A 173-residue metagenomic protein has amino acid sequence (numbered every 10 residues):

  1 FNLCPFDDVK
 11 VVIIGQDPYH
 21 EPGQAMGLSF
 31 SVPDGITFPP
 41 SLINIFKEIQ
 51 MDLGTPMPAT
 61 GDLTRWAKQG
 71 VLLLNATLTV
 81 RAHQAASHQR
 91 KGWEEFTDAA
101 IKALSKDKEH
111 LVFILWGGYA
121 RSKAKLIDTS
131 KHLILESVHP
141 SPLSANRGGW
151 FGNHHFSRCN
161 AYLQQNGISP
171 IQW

Functional and structural regions predicted by a protein language model:
F1-L115, Y119-S122, I127-D128, L133-E136 (+3 more regions): A polyanion-binding, active-site-adjacent surface
